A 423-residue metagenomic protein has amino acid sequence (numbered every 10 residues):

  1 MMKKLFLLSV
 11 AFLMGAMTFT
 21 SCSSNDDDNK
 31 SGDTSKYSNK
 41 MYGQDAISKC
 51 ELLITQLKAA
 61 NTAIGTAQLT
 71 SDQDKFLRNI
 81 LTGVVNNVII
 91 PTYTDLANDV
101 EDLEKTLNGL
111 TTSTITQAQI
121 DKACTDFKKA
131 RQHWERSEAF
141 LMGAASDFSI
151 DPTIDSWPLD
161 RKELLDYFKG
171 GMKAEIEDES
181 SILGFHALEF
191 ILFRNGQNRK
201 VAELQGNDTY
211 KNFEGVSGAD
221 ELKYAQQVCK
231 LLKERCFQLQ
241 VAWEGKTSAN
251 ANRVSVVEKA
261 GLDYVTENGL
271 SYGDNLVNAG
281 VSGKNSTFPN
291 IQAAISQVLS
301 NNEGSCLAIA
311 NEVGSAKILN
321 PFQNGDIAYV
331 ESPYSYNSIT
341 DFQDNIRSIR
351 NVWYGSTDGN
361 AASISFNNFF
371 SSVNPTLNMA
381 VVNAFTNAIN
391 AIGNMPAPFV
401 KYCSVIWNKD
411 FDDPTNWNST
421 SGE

Functional and structural regions predicted by a protein language model:
M1-L5: Positively charged n-region of N-terminal signal peptides that target proteins for export
F6-M14: Sec-dependent N-terminal signal peptides
G15-A16, T357: Hydrophobic alpha-helical membrane context
T18-S21: C-terminal motif of bacterial Sec signal peptides marking the signal peptidase cleavage site
S23-D26: Bacterial signal peptide processing site
N29: Cys/His-rich zinc-coordinating "finger/knuckle" motifs
G32, K36-E423: Mature extracytoplasmic or organellar-lumen-exposed domains after removal of signal/transit peptides
